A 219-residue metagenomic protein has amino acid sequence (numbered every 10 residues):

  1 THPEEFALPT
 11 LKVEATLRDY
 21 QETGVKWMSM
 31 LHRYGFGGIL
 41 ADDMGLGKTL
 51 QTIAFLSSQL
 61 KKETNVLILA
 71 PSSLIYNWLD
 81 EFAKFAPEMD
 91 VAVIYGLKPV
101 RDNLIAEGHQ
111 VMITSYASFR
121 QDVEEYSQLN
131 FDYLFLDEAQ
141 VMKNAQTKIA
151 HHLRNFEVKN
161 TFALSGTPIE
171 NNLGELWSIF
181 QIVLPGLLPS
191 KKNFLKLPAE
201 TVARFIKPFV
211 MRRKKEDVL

Functional and structural regions predicted by a protein language model:
T1-L219: ASCE P-loop NTPase motor core, strongest for the SF2 helicase catalytic module
